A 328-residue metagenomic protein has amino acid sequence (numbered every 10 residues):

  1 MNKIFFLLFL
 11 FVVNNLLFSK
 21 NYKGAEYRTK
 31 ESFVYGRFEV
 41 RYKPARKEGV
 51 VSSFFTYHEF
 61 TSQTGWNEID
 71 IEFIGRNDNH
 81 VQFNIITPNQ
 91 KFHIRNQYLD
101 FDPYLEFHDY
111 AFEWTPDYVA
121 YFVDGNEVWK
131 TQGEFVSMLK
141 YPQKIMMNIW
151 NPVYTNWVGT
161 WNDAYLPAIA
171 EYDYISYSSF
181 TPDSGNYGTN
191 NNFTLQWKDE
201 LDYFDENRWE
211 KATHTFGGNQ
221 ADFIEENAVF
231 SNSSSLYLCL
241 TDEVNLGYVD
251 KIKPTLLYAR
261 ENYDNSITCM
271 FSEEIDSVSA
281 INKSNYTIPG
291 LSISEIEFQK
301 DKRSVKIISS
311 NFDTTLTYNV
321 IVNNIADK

Functional and structural regions predicted by a protein language model:
I4-V13: Sec-dependent N-terminal signal peptides
V13-N14, N323: N-terminal non-cleavable signal-anchor helices
N15-S19: Sec/Tat signal peptide C-region and signal peptidase I cleavage site
K20-I252: GH16 jelly-roll
V249-K328: Non-catalytic beta-sheet/beta-sandwich ligand-binding modules that flank or precede catalytic cores
